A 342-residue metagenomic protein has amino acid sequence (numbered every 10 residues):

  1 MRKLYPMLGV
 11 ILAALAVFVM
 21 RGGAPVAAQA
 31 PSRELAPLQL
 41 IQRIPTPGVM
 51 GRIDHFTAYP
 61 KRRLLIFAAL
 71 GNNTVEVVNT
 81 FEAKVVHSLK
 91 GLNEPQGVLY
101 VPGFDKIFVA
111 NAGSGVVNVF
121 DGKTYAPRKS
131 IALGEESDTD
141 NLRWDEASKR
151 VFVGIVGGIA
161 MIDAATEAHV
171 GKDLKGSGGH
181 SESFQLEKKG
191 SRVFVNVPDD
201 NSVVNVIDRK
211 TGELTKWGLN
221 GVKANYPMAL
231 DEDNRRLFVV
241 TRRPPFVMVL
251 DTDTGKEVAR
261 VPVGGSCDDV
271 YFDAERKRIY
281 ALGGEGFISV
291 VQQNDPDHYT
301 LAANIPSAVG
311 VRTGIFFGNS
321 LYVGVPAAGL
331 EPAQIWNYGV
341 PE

Functional and structural regions predicted by a protein language model:
M1-L4: Positively charged n-region of N-terminal signal peptides that target proteins for export
P6-G9: Short helix-onset patch at the extreme N-terminus, typifying the N->h transition of secretory signal peptides
I11-E342: Predominantly soluble domains enriched in secretory-pathway, periplasmic, or organellar proteins
